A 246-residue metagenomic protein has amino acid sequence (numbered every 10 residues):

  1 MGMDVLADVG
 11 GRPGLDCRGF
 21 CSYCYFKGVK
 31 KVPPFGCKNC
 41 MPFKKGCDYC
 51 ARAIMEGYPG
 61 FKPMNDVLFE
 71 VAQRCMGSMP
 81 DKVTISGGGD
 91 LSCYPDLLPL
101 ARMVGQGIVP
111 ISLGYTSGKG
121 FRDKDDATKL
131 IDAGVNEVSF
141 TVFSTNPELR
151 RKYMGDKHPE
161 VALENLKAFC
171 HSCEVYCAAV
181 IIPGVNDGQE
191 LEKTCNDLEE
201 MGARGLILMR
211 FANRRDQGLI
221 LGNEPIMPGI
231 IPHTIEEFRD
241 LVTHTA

Functional and structural regions predicted by a protein language model:
M1-V5: Extreme N-terminal starter segment of soluble prokaryotic enzymes
L6, R12, G28-V67, R74-Y94 (+4 more regions): Core AdoMet radical
G14, R18-C21: Residues immediately within or flanking Cys/His clusters that coordinate Zn2+ in small zinc-binding modules
C24: N-terminal, positively charged regions that mediate nucleic acid binding
P59-P63, Y153-V161, N186, E190 (+1 more regions): Alpha-helix N-cap and loop-to-helix initiation/capping positions
D96-L97, D126, D187-L191: Residues at alpha-helix caps and immediate loop-helix transition turns in enzyme cores, especially N- and C-cap
L97-L113, V161-E174, I226-A246: Alpha-helix-loop-beta-strand connector modules within alpha/beta enzyme cores
V161-I220, E237, L241-T245: Conserved C-terminal portion of the radical SAM core fold that forms the substrate/S-adenosylmethionine-binding
